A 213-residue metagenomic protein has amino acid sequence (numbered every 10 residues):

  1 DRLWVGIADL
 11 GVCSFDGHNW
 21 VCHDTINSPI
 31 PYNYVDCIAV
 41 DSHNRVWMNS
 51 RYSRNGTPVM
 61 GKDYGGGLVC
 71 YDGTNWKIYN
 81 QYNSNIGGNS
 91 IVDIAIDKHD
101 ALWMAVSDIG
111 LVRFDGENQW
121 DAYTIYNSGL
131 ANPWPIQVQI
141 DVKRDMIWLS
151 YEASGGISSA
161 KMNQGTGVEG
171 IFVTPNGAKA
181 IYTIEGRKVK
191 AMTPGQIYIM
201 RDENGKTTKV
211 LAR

Functional and structural regions predicted by a protein language model:
D1-G165: Carboxylate-rich, polar loop motifs that coordinate divalent cations or form catalytic acidic clusters
H23, F172, I181, G205-K206: A detector of low-complexity, intrinsically disordered, Ser/Thr/Gly/Pro/Ala-rich segments
I30, L130, I184-E185, N204: Acidic, low-complexity segments
L68, A178-I181, Y198: Generic short beta-strand
I157-K188: Residue-level detector of functionally pivotal "anchor" positions at catalytic/ligand-binding pockets or at interdomain
M192-P194: Surface-exposed, short loops/turns at beta-strand junctions within beta-sandwich domains
I197-R213: C-terminal tail/sorting-segment detector
